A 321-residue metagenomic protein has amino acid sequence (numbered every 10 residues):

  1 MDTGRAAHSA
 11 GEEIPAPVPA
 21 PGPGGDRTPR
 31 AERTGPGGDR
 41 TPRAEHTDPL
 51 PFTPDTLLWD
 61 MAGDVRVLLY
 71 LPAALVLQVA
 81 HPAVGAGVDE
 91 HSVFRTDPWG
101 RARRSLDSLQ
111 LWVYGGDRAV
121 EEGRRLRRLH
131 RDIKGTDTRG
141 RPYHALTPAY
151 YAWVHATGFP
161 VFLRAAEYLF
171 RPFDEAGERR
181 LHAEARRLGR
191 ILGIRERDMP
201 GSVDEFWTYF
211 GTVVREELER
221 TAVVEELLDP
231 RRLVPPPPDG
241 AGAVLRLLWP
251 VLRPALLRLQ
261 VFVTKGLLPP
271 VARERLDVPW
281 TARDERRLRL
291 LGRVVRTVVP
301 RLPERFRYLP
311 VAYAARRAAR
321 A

Functional and structural regions predicted by a protein language model:
D2-R30, G35-A321: Mature, function-bearing regions of proteins
